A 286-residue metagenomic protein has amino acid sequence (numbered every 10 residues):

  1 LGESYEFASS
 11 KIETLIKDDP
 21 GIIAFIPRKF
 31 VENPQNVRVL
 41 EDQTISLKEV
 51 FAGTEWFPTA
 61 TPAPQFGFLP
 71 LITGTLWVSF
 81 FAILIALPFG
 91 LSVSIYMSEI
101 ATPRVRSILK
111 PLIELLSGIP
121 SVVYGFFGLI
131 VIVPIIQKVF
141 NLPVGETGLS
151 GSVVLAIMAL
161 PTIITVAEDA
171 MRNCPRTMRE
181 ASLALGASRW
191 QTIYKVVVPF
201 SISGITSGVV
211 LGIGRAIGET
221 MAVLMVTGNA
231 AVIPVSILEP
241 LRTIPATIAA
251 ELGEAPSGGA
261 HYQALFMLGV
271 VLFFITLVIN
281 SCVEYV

Functional and structural regions predicted by a protein language model:
L1-E49: Flexible loop/hinge segments at secondary-structure junctions
I12, D19, R38-A82, T102 (+1 more regions): Periplasmic/extracellular loop-to-transmembrane helix junction in inner-membrane transport proteins
L47-F66, Y124-M158, T227: Membrane-interfacial helix termini and adjacent extracytoplasmic/periplasmic loops of multi-pass transporters
F89-G128, V166: Cytoplasmic-entry segments and transmembrane alpha-helices of multi-pass inner-membrane transporters
P120, L185-G186, P199: Glycine/proline-centered hinge or cleavage motifs at structural transition points of membrane proteins
V166, P175, R189-M225: Transmembrane alpha-helices
E168, R172, R176, G253-V286: C-terminal transmembrane helix and the adjacent membrane-cytosol boundary/short C-terminal tail of inner/organellar
L224-F273: Interhelical loop and adjacent transmembrane-helix boundary motif in polytopic membrane transport permeases
